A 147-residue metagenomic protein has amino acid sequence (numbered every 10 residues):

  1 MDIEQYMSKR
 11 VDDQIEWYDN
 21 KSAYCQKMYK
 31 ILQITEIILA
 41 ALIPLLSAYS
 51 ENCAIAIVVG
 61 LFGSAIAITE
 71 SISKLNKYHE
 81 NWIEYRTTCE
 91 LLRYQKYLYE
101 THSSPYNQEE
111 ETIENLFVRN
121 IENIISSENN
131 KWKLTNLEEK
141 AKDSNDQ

Functional and structural regions predicted by a protein language model:
M1-Q147: Conserved non-transmembrane functional hotspots
